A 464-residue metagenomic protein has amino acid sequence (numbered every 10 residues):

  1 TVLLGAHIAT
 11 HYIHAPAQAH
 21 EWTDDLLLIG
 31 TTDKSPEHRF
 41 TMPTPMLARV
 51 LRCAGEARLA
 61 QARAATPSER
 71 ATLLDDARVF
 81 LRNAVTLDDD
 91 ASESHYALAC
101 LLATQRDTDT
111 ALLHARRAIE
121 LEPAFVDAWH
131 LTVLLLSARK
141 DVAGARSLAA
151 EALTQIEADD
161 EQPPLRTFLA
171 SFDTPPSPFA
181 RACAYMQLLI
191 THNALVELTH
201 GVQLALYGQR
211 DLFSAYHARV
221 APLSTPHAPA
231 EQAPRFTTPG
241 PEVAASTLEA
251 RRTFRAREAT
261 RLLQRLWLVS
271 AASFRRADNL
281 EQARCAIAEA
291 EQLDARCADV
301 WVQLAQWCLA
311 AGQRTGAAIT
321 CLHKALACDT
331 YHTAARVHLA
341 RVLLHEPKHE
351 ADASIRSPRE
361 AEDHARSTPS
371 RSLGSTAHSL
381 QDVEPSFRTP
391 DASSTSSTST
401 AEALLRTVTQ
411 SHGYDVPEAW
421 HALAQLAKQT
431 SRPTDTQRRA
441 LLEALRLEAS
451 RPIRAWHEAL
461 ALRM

Functional and structural regions predicted by a protein language model:
T1-M464: Extended, low-complexity alpha-biased scaffolding regions
